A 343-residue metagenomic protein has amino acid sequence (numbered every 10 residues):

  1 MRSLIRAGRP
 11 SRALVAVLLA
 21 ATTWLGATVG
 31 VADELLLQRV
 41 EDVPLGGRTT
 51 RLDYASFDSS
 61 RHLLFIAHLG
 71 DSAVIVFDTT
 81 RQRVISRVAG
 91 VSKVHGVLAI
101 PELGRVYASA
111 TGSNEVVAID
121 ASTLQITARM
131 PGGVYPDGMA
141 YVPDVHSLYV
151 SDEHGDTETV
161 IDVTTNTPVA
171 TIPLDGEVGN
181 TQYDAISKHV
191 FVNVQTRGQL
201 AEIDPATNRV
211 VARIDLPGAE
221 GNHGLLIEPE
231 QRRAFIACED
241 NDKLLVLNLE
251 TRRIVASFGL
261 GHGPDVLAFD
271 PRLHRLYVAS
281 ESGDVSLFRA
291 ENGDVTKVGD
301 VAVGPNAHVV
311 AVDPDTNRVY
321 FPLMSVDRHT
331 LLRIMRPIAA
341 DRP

Functional and structural regions predicted by a protein language model:
M1-P10: N-terminal secretory signal peptides that target proteins for export/translocation
A13-G26: Bacterial N-terminal signal peptides
T22, V29-P343: Predominantly soluble domains enriched in secretory-pathway, periplasmic, or organellar proteins
